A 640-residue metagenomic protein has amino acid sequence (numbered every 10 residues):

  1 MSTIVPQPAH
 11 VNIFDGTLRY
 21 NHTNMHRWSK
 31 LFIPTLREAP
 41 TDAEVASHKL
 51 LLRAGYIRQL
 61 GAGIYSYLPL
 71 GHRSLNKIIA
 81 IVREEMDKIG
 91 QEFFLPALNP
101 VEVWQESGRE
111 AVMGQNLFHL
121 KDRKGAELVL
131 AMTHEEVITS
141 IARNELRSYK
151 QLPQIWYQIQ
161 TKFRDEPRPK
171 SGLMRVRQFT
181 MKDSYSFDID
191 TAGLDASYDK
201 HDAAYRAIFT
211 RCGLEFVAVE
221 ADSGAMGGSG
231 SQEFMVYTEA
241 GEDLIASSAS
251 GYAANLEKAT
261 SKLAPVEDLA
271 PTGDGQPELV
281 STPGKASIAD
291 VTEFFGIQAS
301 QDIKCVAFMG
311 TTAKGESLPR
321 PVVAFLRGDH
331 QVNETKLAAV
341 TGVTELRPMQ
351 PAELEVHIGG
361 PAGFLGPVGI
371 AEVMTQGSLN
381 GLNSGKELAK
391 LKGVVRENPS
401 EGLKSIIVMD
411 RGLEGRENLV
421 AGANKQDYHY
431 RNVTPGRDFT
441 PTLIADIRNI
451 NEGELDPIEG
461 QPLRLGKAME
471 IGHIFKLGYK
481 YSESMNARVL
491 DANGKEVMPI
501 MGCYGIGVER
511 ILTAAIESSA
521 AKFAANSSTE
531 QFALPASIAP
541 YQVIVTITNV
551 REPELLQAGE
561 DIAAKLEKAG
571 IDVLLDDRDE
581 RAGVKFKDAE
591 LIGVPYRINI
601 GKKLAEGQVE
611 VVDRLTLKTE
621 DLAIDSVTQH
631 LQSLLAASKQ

Functional and structural regions predicted by a protein language model:
I4-Q640: NTP/phosphate- and nucleic-acid-binding module
